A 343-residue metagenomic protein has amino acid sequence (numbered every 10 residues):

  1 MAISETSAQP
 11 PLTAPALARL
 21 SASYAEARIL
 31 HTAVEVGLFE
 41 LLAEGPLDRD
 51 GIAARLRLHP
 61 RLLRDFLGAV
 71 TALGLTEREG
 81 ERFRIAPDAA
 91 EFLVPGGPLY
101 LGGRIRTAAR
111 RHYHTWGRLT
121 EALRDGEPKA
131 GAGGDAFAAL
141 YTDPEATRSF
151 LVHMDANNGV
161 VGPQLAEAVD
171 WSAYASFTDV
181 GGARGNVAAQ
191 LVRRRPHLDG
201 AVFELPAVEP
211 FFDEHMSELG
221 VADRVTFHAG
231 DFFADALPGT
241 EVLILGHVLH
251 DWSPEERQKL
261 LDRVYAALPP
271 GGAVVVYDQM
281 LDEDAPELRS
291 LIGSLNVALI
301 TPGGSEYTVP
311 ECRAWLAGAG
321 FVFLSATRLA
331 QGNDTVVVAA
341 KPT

Functional and structural regions predicted by a protein language model:
A2-R78, W171, A175-T343: Alpha-helical subdomain
P15-V36, E40-P46, R55, R61-A175: Conserved Class I S-adenosyl-L-methionine-dependent methyltransferase catalytic core
